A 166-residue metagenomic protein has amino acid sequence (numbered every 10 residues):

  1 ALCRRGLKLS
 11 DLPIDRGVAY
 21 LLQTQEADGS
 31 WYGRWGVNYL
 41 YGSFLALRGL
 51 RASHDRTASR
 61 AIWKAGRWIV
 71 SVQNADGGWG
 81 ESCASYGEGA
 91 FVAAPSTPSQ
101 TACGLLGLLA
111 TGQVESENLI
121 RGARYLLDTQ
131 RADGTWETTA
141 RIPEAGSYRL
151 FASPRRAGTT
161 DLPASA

Functional and structural regions predicted by a protein language model:
A1-A19, Q23-A166: An alpha-helical repeat/solenoid feature that recognizes helix-turn-helix modules
